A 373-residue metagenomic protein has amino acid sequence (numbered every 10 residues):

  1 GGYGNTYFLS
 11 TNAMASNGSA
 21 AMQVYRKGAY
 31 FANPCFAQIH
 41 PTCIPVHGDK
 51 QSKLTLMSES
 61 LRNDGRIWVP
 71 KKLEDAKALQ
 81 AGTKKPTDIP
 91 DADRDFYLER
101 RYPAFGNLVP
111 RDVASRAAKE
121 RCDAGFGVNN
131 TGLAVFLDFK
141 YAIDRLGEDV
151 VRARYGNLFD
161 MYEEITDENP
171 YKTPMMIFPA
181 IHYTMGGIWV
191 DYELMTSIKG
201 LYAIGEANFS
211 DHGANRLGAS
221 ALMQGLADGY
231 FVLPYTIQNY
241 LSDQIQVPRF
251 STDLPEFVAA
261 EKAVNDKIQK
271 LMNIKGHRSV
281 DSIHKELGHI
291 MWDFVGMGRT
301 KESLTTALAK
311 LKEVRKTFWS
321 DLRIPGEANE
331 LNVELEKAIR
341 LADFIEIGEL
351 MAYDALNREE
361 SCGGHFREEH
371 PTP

Functional and structural regions predicted by a protein language model:
G1-K50, L54, N215-Y235: Glycine-rich loop(s) and the adjacent beta-strand/alpha-helix scaffold that form part
G1-N5, M195-R216: Short FAD-binding loop at a beta-strand-to-alpha-helix junction that anchors the flavin cofactor in diverse
Q23, A29-E164, Y235-Q238: An anion/pyrophosphate-binding glycine-rich loop and adjacent beta-alpha core in soluble alpha-beta enzymes
Q38-H47, M176-T184, I245-K267, G364-T372: A glycine-rich phosphate-binding loop feature that marks nucleotide/adenosyl-phosphate handling sites
L146-M195, K199: Accessory "access/gating" subregions that flank catalytic or transport cores
D211, G218, L222-D243, E256-A260 (+1 more regions): C-terminal catalytic subdomain
N239-E330: Long, amphipathic alpha-helical stalk/connector segments used for oligomerization, subunit docking, or mechanical
T317, L322-P373: C-terminal amphipathic alpha-helical interaction region
